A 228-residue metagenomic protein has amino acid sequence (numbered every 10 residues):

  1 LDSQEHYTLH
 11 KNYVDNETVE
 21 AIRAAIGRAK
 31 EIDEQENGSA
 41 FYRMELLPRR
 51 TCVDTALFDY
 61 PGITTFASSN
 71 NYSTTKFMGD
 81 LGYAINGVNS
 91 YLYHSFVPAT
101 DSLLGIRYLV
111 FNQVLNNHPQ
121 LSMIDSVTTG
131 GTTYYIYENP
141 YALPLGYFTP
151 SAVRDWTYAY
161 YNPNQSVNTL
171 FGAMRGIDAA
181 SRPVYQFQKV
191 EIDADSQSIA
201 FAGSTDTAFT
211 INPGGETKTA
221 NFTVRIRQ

Functional and structural regions predicted by a protein language model:
D2-Y13, K30-D101, L143, T149-A152 (+1 more regions): Extracytoplasmic/lumenal acceptor-recognition loop(s) of multi-pass membrane glycoenzymes
E17-V19: Short conserved active-site loop signatures built around small residues
A21, A25-R28, S102: Stable alpha-helical elements in mature extracytoplasmic
I26-E34, S122-I124: Intrinsically disordered, low-complexity boundary segments flanking structured domains
R43-L46, R107-N112: Short, hydrophobic beta-strand segments that form beta-sheet elements in well-ordered domains
L57, I106-R107: Short, well-ordered secondary-structure micro-motifs
T100, G105, N112-Q228: Flexible, solvent-exposed extracytoplasmic
